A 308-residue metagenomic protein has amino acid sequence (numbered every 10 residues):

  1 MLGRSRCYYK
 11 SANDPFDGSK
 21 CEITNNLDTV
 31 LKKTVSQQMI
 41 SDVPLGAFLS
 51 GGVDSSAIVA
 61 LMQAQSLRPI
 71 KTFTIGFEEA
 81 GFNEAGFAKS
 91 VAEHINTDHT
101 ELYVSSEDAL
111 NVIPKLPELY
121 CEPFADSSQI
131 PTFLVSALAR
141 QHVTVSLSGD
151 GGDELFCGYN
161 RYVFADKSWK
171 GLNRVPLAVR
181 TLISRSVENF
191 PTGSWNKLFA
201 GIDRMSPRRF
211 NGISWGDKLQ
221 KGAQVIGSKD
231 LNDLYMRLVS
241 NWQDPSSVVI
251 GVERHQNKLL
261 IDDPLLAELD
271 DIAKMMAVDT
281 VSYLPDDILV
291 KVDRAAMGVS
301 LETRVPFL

Functional and structural regions predicted by a protein language model:
M1-Y9: Non-catalytic substrate-recognition/targeting regions of SAM-dependent transferases
K10-E253, R294-L308: ATP-dependent adenylate-handling active sites, centered on carboxylate activation for C-N bond formation
E22, A125, L266-D279: Structural motif
T181, S214-D217, M275, D279 (+1 more regions): Generic recognition of short, well-ordered alpha-helical interface segments
N257-L259: Extended non-transmembrane interhelical loops and adjacent amphipathic helices of multipass membrane proteins
L284: Globin-like tetrapyrrole-binding proteins
V290: A glycine-rich dinucleotide-binding beta-alpha-beta segment and adjacent secondary-structure elements that constitute
